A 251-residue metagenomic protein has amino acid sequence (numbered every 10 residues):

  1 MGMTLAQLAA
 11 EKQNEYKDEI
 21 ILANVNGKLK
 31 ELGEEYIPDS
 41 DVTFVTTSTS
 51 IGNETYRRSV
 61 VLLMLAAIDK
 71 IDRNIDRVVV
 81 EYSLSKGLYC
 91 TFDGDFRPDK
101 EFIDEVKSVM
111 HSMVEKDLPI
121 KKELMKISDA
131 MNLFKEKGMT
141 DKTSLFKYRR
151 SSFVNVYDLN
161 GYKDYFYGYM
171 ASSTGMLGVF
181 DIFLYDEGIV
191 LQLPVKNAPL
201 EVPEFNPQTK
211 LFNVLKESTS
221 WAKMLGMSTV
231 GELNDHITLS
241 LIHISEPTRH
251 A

Functional and structural regions predicted by a protein language model:
M1-V61, A66, K70-L84, D95 (+2 more regions): Ubiquitin-like/PB1-type beta-grasp interaction modules and other compact soluble beta-rich domains
I68-V79, E101, E105-M110, T229-N234 (+1 more regions): Structured alpha-helical segments in the cores of large, soluble enzyme domains
L84, D93-G188, L193, E204: Non-catalytic interaction/regulatory segments
G175, V179-L241: An acidic, glycine-/histidine-flanked metal-binding catalytic module
I242-A251: Residue-level detector of conserved catalytic or cofactor/ligand-binding positions in enzyme active sites
